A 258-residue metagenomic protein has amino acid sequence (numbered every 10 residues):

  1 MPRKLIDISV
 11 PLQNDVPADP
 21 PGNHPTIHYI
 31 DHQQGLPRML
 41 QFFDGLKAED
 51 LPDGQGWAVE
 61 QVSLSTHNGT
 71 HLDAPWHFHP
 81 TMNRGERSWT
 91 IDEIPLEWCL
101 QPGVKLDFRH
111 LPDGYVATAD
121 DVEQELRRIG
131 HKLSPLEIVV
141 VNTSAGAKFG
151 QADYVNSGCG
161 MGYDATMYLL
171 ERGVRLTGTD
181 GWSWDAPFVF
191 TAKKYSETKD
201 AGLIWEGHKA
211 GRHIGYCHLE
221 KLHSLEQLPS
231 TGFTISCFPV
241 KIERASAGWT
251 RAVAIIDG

Functional and structural regions predicted by a protein language model:
M1-G258: Active-/binding-site microenvironments in catalytic and ligand-binding cores
